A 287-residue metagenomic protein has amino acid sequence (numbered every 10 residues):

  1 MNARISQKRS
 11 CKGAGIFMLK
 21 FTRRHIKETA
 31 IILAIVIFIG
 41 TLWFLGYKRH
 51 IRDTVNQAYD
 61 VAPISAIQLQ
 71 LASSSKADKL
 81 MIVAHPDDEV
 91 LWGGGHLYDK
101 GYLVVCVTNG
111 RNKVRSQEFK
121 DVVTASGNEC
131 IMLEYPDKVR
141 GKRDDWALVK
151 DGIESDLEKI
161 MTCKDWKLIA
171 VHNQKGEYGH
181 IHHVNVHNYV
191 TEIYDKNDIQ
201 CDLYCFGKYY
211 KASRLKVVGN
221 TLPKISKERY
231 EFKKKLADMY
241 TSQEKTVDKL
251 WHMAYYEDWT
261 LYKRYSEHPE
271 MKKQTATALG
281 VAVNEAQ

Functional and structural regions predicted by a protein language model:
L19, R23-E28, I32, L42-K164 (+1 more regions): Active-site rim/loop-helix segments in enzyme catalytic domains that contact anionic ligands
G40, I199-Q287: The feature marks non-catalytic terminal segments
D88-W92, R111-V114, Q174-H180, K211-S213: Active-site environment of divalent metal-dependent phosphoester hydrolases
D165-K175: Proline-aspartate-enriched helix->loop->beta-strand connector
Y178-Y194: Short Gly/Thr/Asp-enriched flexible loops that form oxyanion-binding sites at enzyme active sites
